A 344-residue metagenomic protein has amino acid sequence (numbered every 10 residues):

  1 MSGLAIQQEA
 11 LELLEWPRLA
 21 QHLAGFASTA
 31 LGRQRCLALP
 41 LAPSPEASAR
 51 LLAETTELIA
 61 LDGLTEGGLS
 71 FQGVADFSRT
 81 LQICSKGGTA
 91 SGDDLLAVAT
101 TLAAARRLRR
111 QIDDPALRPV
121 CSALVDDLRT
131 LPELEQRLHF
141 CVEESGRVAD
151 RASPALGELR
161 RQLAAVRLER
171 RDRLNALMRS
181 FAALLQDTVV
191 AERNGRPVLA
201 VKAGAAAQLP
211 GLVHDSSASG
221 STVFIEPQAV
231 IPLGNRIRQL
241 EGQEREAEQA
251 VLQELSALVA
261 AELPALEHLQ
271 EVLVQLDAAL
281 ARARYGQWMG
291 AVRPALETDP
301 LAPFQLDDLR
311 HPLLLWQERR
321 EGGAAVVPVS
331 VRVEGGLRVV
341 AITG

Functional and structural regions predicted by a protein language model:
M1-A155, L159, E262-A265, L269-A283: Conserved amphipathic alpha-helical "coupling/scaffold" segments that transmit conformational changes between domains
S85-S91, D113-V120, R173-V189, A281-R293 (+1 more regions): Active-site phosphate-binding and catalytic loops of NTP-dependent enzymes
T130-G146, P232-Q253: Extended, charged coiled-coil "arm/hinge" scaffolds of SMC/Rad50-like chromosome-maintenance ATPases and other large
L156-A206, Y285, P303: Extended, Lys/Arg-enriched charged tracts that mediate electrostatic binding to polyanionic substrates
L159-Q162, V166, L233, L240 (+1 more regions): Amphipathic coiled-coil alpha-helices
D187-V189, R193-P227, G234, L296-P328: SMC-family hinge/dimerization module
L199, H268-G344: Conserved NTPase motor "head" modules and their coupling/switch loops across ABC/AAA+ ATPases, GTPases, and GHKL ATPases
E241-Q275: Non-transmembrane, heptad-repeat alpha-helical coiled-coil rod segments that act as dimerization/spacing scaffolds
